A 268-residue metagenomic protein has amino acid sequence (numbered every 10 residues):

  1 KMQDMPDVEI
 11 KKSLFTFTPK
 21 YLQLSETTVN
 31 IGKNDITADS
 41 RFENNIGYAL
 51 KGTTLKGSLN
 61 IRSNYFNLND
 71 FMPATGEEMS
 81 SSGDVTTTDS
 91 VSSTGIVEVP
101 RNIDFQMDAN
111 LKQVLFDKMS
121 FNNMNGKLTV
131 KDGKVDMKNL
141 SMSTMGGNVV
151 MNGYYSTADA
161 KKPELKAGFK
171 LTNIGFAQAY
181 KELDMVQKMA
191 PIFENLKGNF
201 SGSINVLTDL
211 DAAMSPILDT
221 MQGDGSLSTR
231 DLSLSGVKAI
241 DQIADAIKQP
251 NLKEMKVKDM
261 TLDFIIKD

Functional and structural regions predicted by a protein language model:
K1-F42, I46, G52-M79, P100-L115 (+1 more regions): Small-residue helix/turn framework positions
P73-E98: Intrinsically disordered, low-complexity segments enriched in small/polar residues
